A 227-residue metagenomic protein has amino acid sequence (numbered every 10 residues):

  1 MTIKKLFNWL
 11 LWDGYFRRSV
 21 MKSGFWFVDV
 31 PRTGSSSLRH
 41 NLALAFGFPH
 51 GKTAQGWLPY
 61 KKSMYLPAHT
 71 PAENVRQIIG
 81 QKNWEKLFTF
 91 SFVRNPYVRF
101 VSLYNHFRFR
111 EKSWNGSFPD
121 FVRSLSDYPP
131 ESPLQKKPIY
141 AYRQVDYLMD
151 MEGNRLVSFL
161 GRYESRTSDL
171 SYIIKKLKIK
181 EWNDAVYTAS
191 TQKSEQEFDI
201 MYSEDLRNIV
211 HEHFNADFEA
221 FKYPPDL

Functional and structural regions predicted by a protein language model:
M1-L227: Membrane-interface amphipathic segments in extracytoplasmic regions
